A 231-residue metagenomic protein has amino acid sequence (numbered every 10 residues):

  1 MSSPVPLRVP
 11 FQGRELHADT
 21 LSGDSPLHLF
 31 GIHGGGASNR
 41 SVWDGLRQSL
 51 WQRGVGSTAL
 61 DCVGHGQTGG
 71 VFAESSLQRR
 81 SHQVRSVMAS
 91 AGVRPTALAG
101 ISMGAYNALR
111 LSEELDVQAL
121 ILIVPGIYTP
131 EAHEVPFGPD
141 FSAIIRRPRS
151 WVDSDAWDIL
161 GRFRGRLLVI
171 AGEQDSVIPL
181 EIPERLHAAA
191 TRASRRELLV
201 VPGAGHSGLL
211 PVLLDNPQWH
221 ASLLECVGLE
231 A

Functional and structural regions predicted by a protein language model:
M1-S22: N-terminal cap/lid segment of alpha/beta-hydrolase-fold proteins
G35-R47, E181: The serine-hydrolase catalytic nucleophile loop
D44, G165, P179-A189: Short alpha-helix in the alpha/beta-hydrolase fold that links the catalytic acid
L50-G69: Conserved alpha/beta-hydrolase
E74-A91: Alpha/beta-hydrolase active-site loop
R110-S150: Hydrolase active-site cap/lid region
F163, V169-A171, D175: Short beta-strand/loop motif that positions the catalytic acidic residue of the alpha/beta-hydrolase fold
A204-D215: Catalytic histidine-centered segment of alpha/beta-hydrolase-like enzymes
